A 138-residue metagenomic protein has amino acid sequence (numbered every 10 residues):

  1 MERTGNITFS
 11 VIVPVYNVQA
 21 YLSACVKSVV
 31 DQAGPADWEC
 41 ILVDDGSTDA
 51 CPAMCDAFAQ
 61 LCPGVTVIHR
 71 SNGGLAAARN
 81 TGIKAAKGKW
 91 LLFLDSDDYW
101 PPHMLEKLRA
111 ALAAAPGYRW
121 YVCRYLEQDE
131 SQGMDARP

Functional and structural regions predicted by a protein language model:
M1-P138: Nucleotide-sugar donor-binding/catalytic module of glycosyltransferases that assemble extracellular/cell-envelope
